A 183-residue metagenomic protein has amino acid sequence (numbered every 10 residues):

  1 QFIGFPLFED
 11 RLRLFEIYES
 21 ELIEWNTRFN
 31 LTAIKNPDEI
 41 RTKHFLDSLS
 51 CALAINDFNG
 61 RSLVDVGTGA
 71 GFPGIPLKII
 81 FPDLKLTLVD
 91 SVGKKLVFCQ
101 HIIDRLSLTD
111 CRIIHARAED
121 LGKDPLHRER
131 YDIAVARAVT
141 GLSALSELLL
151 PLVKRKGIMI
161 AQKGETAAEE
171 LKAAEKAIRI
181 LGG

Functional and structural regions predicted by a protein language model:
F2-G60, V64, K94, Q100-C111: Class I SAM-dependent transferase core
E9, D90, Q162-E165: Conserved residues at beta->alpha junctions
L22, L77, K163: Residue-level signal for inorganic ion chemistry
D38, V135-V139, G164: Short loop or secondary-structure boundary microenvironments that flank and position key functional residues
R41, S91, K95, T166-E170: Helical mechanochemical/support elements of P-loop NTPase systems and associated helical scaffolds
L49-A138, S146-E147: Conserved SAM/SAH cofactor-binding pocket of Class I
E119, G141, G164-A168: Short "lid" loop at the C-terminus of a central beta-strand within the Rossmann-like core of SAM-dependent
A134, L148-G183: C-terminal substrate-binding/active-site "lid" region of AdoMet-derived donor-dependent transferases
